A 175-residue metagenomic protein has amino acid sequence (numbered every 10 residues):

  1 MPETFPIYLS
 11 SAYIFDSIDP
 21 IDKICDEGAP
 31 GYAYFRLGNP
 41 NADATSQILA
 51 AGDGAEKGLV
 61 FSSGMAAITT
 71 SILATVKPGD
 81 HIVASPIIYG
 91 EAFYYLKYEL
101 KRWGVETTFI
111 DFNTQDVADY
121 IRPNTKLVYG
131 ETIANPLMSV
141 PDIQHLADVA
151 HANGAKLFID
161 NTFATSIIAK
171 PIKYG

Functional and structural regions predicted by a protein language model:
M1, D26-A29, I68, G130: Short, functionally important structural connectors and interaction interfaces within domains
M1-K23: N-terminal amphipathic/basic leader segments beginning at the initiator methionine
E3-I7, P30, K57, G175: A generic secondary-structure signal marking the coil-to-beta-strand transition
S17-A66, E91-E99: Conserved N-terminal alpha-helix of the aminotransferase class I/II PLP-enzyme fold
K57-G175: Conserved PLP-enzyme active-site core in the AAT-like
